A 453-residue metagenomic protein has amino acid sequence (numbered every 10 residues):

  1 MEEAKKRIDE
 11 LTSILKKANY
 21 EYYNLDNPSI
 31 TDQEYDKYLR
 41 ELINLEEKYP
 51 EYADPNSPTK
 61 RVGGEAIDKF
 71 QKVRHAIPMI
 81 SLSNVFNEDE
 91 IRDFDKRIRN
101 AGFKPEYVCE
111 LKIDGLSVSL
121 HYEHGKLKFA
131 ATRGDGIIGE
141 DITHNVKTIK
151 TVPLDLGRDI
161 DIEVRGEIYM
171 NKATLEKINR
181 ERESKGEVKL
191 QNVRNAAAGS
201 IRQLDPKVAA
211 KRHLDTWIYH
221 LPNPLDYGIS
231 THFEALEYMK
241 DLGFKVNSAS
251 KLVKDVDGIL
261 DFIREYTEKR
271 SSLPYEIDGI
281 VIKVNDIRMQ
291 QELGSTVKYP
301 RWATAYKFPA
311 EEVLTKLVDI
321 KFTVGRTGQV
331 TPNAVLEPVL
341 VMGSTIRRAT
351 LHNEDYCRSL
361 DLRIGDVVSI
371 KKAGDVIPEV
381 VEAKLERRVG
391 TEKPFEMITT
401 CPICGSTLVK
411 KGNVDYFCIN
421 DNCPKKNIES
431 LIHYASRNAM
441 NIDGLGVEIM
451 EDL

Functional and structural regions predicted by a protein language model:
M1-L453: RNA/tRNA-interacting regions in translation and RNA-turnover enzymes
